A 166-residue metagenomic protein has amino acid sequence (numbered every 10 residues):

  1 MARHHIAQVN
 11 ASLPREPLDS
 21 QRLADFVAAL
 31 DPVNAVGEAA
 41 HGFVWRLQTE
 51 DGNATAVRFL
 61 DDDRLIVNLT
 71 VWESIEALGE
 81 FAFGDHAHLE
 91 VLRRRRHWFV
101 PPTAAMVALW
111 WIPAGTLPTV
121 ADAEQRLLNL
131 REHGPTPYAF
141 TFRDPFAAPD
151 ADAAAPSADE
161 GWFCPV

Functional and structural regions predicted by a protein language model:
M1-D63, T103-V166: Short S/T/G/P-rich N-terminal loop/turn motif that feeds into the first structured element of a domain
A29-V33, V67, A77, V91-R94: Short, hydrophobic/aromatic alpha-helical segments in well-folded domains
W45, V71-W72, W98-F99: Tryptophan-centric aromatic hotspots in well-structured domains and transmembrane helices
R58-F83: Helix-adjacent hinge/juxtasegments
I75-A104: An amphipathic, aromatic/His-enriched active-site/gating alpha helix that lines ligand/cofactor pockets
